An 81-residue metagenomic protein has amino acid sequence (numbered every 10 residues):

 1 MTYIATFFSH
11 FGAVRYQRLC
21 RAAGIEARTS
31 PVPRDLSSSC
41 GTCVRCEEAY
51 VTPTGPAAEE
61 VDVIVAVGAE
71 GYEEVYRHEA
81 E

Functional and structural regions predicted by a protein language model:
M1-A49: Amphipathic, hydrophobic secondary-structure cores in small proteins
A49-E81: C-terminal structural segments of small proteins and small subunits
